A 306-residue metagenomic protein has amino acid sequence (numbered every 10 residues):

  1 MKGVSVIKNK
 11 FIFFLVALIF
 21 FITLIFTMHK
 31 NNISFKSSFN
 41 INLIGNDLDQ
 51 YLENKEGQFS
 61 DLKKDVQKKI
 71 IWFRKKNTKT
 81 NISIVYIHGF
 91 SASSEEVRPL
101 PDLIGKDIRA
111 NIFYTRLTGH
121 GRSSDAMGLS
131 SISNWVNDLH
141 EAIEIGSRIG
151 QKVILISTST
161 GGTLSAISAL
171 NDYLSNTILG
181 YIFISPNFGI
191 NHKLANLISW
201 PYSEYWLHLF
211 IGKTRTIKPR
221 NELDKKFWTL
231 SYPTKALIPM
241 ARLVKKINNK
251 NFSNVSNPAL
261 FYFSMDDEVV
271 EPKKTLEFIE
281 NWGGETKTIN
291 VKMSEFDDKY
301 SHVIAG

Functional and structural regions predicted by a protein language model:
K2-F20: N-terminal Sec-pathway targeting helices
F35-K68, P186-N251, S294-G306: The alpha/beta-hydrolase serine catalytic core
K64-L117: Short, surface-exposed "cap/lid" segments of acyl-processing enzymes
P99-L100, N257, V270-N281: Short alpha-helix in the alpha/beta-hydrolase fold that links the catalytic acid
R122-I149: Catalytic nucleophile-loop/oxyanion-hole region of alpha/beta-hydrolase and closely related hydrolase-like folds
L155-I156, Y181: Conserved alpha/beta-hydrolase fold motif
I156-S165: Gly/Ala-rich beta-loop-alpha elbow adjacent to hydrolase catalytic centers
V255, F261-F263, D267: Short beta-strand/loop motif that positions the catalytic acidic residue of the alpha/beta-hydrolase fold
